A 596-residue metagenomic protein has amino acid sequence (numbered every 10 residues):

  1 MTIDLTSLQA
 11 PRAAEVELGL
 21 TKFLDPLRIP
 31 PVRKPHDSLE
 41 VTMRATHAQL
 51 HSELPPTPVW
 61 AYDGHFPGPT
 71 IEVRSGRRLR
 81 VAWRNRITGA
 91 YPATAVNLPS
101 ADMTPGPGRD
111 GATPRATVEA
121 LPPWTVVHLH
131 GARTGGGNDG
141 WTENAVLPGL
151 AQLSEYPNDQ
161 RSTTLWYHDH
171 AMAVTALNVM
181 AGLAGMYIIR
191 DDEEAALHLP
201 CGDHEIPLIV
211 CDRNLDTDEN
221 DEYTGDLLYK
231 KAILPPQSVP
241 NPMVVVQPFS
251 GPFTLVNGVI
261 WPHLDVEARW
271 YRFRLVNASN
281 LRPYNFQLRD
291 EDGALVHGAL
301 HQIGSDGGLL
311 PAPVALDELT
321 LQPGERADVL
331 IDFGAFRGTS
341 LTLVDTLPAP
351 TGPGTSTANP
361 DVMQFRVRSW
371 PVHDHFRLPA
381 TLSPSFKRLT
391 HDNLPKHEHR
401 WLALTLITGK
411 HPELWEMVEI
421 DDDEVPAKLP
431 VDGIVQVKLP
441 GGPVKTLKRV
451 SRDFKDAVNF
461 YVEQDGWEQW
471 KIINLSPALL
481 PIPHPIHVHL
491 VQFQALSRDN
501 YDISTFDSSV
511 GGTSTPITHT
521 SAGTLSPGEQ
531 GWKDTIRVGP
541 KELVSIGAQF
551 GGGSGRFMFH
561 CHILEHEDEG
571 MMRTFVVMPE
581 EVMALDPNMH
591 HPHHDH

Functional and structural regions predicted by a protein language model:
M1-L129, R133-G137, W141-V146, A151-L153 (+8 more regions): N-terminal, post-signal-peptide metal-ligating segments of extracellular/periplasmic oxidoreductases, dominated by
V41, V81, V127, D169 (+8 more regions): Divalent metal-coordination and catalytic microenvironments
S52, A90-D102, A181, R282-R289 (+2 more regions): Short, hydrophobic/aromatic beta-strand segments
I87, L98-A195, P311-W370, P477-A478 (+1 more regions): Extracellular/periplasmic metallocenter environments
T134-T142, V146-L147, N214, Y223-T224 (+1 more regions): Histidine- and aromatic-rich segments of cupredoxin/plastocyanin-like copper-binding domains
R190-I206, S369-L394, E580-P592: Low-complexity, Pro/Ser/Thr- and charge-rich linker/hinge segments at domain boundaries
D290-G307, S476-L479, H484-S526, L564-E567 (+1 more regions): Active/binding-pocket-proximal capping segment
V435-P440, K445-V491, Y501-D502, G528-G551: Extended, compositionally biased non-globular segments
